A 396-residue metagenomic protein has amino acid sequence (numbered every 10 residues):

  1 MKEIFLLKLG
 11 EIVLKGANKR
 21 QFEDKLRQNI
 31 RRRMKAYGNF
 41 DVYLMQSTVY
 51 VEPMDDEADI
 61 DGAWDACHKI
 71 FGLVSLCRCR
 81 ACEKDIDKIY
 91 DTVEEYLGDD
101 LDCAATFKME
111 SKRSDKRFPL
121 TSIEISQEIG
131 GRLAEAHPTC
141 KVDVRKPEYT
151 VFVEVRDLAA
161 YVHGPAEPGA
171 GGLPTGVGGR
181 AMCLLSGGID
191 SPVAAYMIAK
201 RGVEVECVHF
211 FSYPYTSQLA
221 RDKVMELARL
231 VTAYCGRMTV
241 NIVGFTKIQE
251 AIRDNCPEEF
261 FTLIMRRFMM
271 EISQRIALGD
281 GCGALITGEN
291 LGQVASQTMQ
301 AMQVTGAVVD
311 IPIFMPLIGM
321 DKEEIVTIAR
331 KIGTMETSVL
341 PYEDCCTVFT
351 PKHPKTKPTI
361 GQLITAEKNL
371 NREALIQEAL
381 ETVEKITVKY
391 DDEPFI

Functional and structural regions predicted by a protein language model:
M1-M182, P192-M238, A307, K355-I360 (+2 more regions): RNA-binding accessory domains that recognize and position tRNA/RNA substrates
E128-L133, A166-G178, Q249-I332, E378-F395: Active-site adenylate/phosphate-handling loop in enzymes that bind or generate adenylated species
C183, C207-H209, I242, T287 (+1 more regions): Structural beta-sheet core signal
G188: Conserved G/P- and acidic residue-centered "switch" motifs that form tight phosphate/ATP-binding loops in soluble
A228-N255, Y342-D344: A conserved beta-strand->alpha-helix junction
Q293, P341-F349: Small/polar glycine-rich anion-binding or flexible loop at a beta-alpha turn
G333-P341: A short alpha-helix-loop-beta-strand transition element characteristic of N-terminal alpha/beta dinucleotide-binding
